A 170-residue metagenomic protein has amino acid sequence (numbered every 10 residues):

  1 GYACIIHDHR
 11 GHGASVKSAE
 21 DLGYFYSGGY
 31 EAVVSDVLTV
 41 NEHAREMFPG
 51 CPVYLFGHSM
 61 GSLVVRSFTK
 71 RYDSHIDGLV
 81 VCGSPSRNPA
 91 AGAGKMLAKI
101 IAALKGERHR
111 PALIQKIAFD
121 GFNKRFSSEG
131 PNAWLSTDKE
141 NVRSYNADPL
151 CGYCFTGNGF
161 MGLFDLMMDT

Functional and structural regions predicted by a protein language model:
G1-E20: Conserved alpha/beta-hydrolase
A3, H7, G29, H43: Active-site-proximal cofactor/substrate-binding loop regions of enzyme domains
Y24-V34: A short acidic, glycine-rich active-site loop that binds or catalyzes chemistry on phosphate/adenosine moieties
V34-C51: Conserved acidic catalytic loop of the alpha/beta-hydrolase fold
F56-G61, V65: Gly/Ala-rich beta-loop-alpha elbow adjacent to hydrolase catalytic centers
V65-G152: Alpha/beta-hydrolase-fold enzymes
F155-T170: Active-site nucleophile elbow and catalytic-triad environment of alpha/beta-hydrolase enzymes
